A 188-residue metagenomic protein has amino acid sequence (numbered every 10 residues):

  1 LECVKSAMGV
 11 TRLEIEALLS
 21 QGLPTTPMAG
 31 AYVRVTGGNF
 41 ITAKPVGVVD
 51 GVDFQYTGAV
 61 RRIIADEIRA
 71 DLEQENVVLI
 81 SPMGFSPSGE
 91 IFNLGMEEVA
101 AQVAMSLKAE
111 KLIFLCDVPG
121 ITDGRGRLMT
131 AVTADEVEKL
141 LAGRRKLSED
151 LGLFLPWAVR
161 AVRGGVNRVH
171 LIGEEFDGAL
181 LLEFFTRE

Functional and structural regions predicted by a protein language model:
L1-E175: Nucleotide/pyrophosphate-binding catalytic subdomain
F176-L180, F185-E188: Terminal amphipathic helices with adjacent charged low-complexity linkers/tails
